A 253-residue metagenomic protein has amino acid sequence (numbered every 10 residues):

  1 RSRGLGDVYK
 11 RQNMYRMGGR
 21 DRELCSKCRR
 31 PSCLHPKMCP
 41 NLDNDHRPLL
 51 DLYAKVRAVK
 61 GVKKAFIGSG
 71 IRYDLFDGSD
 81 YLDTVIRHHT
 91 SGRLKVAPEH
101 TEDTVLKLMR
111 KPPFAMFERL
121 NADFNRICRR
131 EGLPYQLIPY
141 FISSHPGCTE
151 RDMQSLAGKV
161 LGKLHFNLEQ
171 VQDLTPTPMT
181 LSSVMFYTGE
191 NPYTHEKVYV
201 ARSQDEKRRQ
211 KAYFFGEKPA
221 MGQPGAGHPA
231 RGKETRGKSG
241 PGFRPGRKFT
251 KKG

Functional and structural regions predicted by a protein language model:
R1-Y9: Single conserved hydrophobic/aromatic residue that forms the stacking wall/gate of nucleotide- or nucleobase-binding
R3, T104-V105, M109, P178-S182: Short amphipathic alpha-helical segments with coiled-coil-like heptad repeat character
K10, E99, L174-M179: Flexible loop residues that form catalytic and substrate-binding hotspots at small-molecule/glycan-binding clefts
K10-D21, S182: Short, solvent-exposed beta-strand-terminating loops
N13, S144-P146, P178-L181: Short, conserved secondary-structure transition motifs
R16-D173: Conserved AdoMet/S-adenosylmethionine-binding subsite of the radical SAM
T177-G253: Radical SAM enzyme core and accessory elements
